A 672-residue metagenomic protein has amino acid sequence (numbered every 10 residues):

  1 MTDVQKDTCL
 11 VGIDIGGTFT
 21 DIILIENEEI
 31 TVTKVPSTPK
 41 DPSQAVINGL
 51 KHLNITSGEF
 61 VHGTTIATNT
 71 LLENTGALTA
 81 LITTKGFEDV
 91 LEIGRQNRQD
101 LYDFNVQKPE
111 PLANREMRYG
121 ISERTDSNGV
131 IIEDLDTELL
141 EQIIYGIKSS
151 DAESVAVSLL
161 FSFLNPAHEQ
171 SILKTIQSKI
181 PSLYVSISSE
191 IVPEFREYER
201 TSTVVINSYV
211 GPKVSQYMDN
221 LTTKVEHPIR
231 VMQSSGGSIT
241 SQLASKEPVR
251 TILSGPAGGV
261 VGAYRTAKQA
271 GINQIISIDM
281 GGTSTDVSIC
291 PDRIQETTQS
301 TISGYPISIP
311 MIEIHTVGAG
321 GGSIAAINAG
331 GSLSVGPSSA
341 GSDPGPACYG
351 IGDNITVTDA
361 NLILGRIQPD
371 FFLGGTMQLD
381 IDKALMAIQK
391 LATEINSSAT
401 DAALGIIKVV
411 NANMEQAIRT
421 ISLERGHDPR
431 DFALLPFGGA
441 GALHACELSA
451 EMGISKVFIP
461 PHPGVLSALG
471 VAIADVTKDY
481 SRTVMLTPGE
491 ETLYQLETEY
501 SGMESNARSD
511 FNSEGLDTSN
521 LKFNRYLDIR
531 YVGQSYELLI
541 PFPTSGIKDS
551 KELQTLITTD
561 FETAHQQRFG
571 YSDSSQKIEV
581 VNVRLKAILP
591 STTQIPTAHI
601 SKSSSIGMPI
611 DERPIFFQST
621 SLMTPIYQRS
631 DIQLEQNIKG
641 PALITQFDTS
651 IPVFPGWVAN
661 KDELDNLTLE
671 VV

Functional and structural regions predicted by a protein language model:
M1-T79, E133-V155, Q170-S188, P212 (+10 more regions): N-terminal glycine/serine-rich phosphate-binding loop of ATP-dependent small-molecule kinases, especially carbohydrate
I13-P42, P111-N128, Q378, K478-T487: Short glycine-rich, Thr/Ser-proximal phosphate-binding strand/loop in the N-terminal lobe of ATP-dependent enzymes
I15, E138, Q142-G146, I272 (+8 more regions): C-terminal, non-catalytic interaction/recognition modules in large multi-subunit enzymes and RNPs
I23-T31, N97-Y102, P111-I131, A152-E153 (+5 more regions): Gly-rich Lys/Arg/Thr-decorated short loops/hinges at beta-loop-alpha junctions or inter-strand turns that position
T33-T38, A80-G86, V106-K108, E247-S254 (+2 more regions): Glycine-rich phosphate-binding loop of actin/hexokinase-like ATP-binding domains
P42-S43, G49-L50, S189-R196, R200 (+5 more regions): ATP-dependent carbohydrate kinase catalytic cores
A77-D126, V130, S188-V192, G470: Active-site phosphate-binding/coordination module
S158-V204, F542-T544, V580, L585-S603 (+1 more regions): Terminal amphipathic helices with adjacent charged low-complexity linkers/tails
